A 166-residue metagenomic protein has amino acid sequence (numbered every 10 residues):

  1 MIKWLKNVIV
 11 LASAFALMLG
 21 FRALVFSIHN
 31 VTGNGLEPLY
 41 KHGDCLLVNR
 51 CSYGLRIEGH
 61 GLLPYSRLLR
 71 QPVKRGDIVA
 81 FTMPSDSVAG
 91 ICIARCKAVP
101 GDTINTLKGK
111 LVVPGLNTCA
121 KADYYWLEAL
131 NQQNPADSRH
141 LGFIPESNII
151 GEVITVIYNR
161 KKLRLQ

Functional and structural regions predicted by a protein language model:
M1-Q166: Extended hydrophobic leader/signal-anchor segments used for secretion and membrane insertion
